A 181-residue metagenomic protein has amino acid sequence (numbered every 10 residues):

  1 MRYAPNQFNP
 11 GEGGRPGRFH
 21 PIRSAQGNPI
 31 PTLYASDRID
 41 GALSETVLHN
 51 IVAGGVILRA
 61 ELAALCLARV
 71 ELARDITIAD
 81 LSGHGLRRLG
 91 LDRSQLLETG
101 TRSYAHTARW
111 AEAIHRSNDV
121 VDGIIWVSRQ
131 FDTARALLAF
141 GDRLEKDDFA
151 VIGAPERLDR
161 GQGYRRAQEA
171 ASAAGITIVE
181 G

Functional and structural regions predicted by a protein language model:
M1-P21, A53-G181: Active-site and NAD+-binding cores of ADP-ribose-processing enzymes
F19-A53: Extended catalytic/binding region for NAD+/ADP-ribose chemistry, centered on the ART fold
